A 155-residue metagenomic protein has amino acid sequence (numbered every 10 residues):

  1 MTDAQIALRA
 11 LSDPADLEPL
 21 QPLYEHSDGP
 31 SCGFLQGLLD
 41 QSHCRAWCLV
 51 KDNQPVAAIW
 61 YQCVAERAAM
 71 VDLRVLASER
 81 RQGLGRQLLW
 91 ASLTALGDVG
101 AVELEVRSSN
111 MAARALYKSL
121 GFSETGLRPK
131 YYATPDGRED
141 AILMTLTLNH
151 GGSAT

Functional and structural regions predicted by a protein language model:
T2-R80, R86-A91, A95, K130 (+1 more regions): Acetyl-CoA-dependent GNAT
C44, E139-L143: Short hydrophobic/aromatic beta-strand or adjacent loop that forms the aromatic wall/cage of a ligand/substrate-binding
L76-Q87, R107-A115, S119-L120: Conserved glycine-rich acetyl-CoA-binding loop
L96-S108: Conserved GNAT acetyl-CoA-binding A-motif
G97, A112, T134-P135: Short secondary-structure boundary/hinge segments and terminal tails
E103-E105, K118, S123-D140: Conserved catalytic-core motifs of GNAT/GCN5-like acyltransferases
